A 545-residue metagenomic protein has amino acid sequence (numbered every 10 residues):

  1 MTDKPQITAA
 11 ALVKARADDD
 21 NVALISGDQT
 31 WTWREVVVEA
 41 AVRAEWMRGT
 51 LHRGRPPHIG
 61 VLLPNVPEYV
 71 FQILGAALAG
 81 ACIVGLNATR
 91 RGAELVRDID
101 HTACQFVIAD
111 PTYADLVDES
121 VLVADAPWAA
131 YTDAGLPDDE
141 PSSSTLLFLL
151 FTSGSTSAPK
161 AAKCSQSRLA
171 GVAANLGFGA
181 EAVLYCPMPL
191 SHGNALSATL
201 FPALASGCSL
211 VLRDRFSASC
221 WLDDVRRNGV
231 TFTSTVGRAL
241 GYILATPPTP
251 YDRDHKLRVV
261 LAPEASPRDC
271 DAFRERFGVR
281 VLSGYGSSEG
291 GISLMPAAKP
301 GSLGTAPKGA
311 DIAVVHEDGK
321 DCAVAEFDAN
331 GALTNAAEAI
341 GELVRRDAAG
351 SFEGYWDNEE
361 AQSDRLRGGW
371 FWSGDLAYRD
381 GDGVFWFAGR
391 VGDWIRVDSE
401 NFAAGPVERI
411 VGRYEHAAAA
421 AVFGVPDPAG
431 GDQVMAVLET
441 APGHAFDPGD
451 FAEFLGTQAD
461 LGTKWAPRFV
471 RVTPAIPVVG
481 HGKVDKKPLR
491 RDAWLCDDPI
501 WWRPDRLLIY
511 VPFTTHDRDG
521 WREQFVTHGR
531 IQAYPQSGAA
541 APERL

Functional and structural regions predicted by a protein language model:
M1-T50, R55, A79, V511-L545: N-lobe entry segment of adenylate-forming
I7, D20, A134-F151, A158 (+1 more regions): Conserved pre-ATP/AMP-binding loop-to-beta segment of ANL
D28, I395, A421-P426, M435-V437 (+1 more regions): Conserved C-terminal "lid"/linker of ANL adenylate-forming enzymes
Q29, A44-A93, P189, N401 (+1 more regions): Conserved AMP-binding/adenylate-forming
T32-R34, L147-G171: Conserved AMP-binding A3 loop
V107, G341, D347, S351-D364 (+5 more regions): AMP-binding/adenylate-forming catalytic core of the ANL superfamily
A170-V183, S191-T231: Conserved AMP-binding/adenylation subdomain of ANL enzymes
A205, R227-T235, L244-E317: Gly/Ser/Thr-rich phosphate-binding loop
